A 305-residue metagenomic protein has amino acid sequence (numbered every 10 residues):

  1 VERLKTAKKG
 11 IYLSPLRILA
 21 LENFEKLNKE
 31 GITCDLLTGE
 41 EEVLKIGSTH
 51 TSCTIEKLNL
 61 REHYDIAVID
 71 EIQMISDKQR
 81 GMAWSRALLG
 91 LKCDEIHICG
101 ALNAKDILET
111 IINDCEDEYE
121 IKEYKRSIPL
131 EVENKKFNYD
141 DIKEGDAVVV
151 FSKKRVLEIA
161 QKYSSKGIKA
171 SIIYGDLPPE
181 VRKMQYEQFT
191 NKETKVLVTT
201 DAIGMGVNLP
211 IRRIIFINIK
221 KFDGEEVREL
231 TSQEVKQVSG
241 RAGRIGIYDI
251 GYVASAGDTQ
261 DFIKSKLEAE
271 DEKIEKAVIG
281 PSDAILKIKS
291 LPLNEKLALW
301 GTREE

Functional and structural regions predicted by a protein language model:
R3-L4, Q79, A83, G90 (+1 more regions): Conserved interdomain hinge at the start of the Helicase C-terminal
K8-N23, H97-C99, K105, D141-K166 (+2 more regions): Conserved strand-helix element at the start of the C-terminal RecA-like helicase core
A20-H63: Inter-Walker segment of RecA-like/P-loop motor cores
D35-G47, E158, K169-T200: Conserved helicase ATPase core of P-loop NTP-dependent helicases/translocases
I46-I66, F189-N208: Conserved two-lobed SF2 helicase motor
I66, Q73-E131: Post-DEXD/H (motif II) to motif III coupling segment of the RecA-like Helicase ATP-binding lobe
D94-K105, N191-V196, L209-D271: Conserved segment of the helicase C-terminal RecA-like domain
E268-E305: Long, largely alpha-helical accessory region at the distal end of helicase-like NTP-driven motors
